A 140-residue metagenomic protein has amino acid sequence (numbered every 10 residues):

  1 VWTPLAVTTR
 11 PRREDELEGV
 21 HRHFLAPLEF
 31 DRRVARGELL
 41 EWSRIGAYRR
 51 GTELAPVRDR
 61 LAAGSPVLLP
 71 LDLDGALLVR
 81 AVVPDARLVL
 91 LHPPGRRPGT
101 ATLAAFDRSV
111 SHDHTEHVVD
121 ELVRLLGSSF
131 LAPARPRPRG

Functional and structural regions predicted by a protein language model:
V1-P4: Post-Walker A helix-loop "phosphate-sensing" segment adjacent to the P-loop in P-loop NTPases
A6-V67, L73: ATP-dependent small-molecule kinase phosphotransfer cores that center on conserved nucleotide phosphate-binding segments
D15, D59-A62, R80-P84, A101-L103: Conserved catalytic network of the ASCE P-loop NTPase/AAA+ motor domain
H23, L40, R87, D107-V110: Structural signal for short hydrophobic segments within the conserved structured cores of catalytic domains across
V67-L73, V82-G99: Conserved phosphate-donor/acceptor-positioning beta-strand/loop module used by diverse small-molecule
G75-L77, V119: Short, well-ordered alpha-helical microsegments
T100-G140: NTP-dependent small-molecule kinase module
